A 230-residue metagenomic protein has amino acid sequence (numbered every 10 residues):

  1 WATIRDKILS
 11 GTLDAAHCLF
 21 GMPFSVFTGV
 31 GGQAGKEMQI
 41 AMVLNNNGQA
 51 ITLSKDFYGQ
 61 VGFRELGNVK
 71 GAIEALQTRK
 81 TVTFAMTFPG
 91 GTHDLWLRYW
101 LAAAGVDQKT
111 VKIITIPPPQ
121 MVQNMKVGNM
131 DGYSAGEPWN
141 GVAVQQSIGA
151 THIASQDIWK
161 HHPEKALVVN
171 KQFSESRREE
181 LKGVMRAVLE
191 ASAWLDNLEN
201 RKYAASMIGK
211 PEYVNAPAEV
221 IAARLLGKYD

Functional and structural regions predicted by a protein language model:
W1-T115, V127-G141, I148-H162: Short, glycine-/small- and polar/acidic-enriched structural segments that line small-molecule recognition paths
I8, F27-T28, M125, F173-E175 (+1 more regions): Hydrophobic residues in alpha-helical segments
I51-T52, A166-V169, F173-S174: Short glycine- and hydrophobic/aromatic-rich loop-to-beta-strand nucleating segment in the catalytic cores
Q77-T83, A166, A187-S192: Flexible glycine/proline-enriched surface loops and loop-helix/loop-strand junctions
T83-T87, Q172-S174, S192-D196: Second-shell loop/turn segments in exported
P118-V122: Functional cores that coordinate and move charged inorganic groups
S176-D230: Secondary-structure end/capping motifs
